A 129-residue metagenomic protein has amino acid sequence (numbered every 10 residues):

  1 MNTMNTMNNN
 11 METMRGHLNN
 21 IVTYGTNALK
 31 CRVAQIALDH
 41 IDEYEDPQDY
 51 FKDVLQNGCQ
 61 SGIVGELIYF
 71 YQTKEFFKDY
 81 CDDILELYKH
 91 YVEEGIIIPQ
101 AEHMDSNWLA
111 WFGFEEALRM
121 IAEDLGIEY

Functional and structural regions predicted by a protein language model:
M1-E12: Compositionally biased, intrinsically disordered low-complexity segments enriched for polar/charged residues
N9, Y24-T26, E102, G113: A general, composition-driven signal for non-globular sequence regions
T13-F51: Short terminal alpha-helical segments
D39-L125: Acidic, low-complexity, intrinsically disordered interaction modules
I127-Y129: Long amphipathic alpha-helical segments
